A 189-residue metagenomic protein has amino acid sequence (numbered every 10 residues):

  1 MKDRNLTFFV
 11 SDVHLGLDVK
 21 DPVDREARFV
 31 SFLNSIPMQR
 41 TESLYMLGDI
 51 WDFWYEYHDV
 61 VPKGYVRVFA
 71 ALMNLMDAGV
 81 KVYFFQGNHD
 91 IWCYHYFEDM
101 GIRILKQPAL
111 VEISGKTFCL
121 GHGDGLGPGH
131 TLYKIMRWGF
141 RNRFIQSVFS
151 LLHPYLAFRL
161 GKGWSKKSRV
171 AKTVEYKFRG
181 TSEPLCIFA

Functional and structural regions predicted by a protein language model:
M1-L17, Y155, G161-A171: Mobile, glycine- and charge-enriched loop segments and immediately flanking short secondary-structure elements within
K2-L6, V10, L15-I113: Core catalytic region of metal-dependent phosphoesterases/phosphodiesterases, especially metallo-beta-lactamase-like
F9, T117-G121: Short hydrophobic-aromatic micro-motifs
E26-A27, F32, F69-A70, D99 (+4 more regions): General N-terminal targeting signals
I91-H95, L120-G121, G127-H130: Short, well-ordered, mixed-charge alpha-helical segments that flank or form enzyme active sites
G123-F188: Active-site-proximal loop/helix segment associated with metal-binding centers of metalloenzymes
